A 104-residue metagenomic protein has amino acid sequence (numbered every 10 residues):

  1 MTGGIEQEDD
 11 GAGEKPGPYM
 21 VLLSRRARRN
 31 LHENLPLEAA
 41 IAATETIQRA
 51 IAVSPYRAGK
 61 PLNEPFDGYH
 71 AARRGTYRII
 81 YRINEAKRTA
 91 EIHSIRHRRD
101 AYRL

Functional and structural regions predicted by a protein language model:
M1-R73, E85-E91, A101-L104: Basic, Lys/Arg-enriched alpha-helical interface segments
T76: Glycine-rich phosphate-binding loop
